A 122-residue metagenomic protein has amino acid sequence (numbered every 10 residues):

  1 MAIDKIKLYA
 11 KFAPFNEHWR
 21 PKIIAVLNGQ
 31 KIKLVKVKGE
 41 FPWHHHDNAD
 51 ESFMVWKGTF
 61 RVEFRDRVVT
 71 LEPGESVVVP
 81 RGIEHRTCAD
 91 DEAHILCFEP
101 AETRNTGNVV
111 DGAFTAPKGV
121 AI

Functional and structural regions predicted by a protein language model:
M1-K33, V110-I122: A short, N-terminal "cap"/entry segment at the start of jelly-roll beta-barrel domains of the cupin/DSBH fold
E17-H18, K31-D47: Conserved short histidine dyad/triad with adjacent acidic residue
N28, W56-K57, E72-P73, D91: A cytosolic small-molecule/anion-sensing beta-strand core signal
K31, E40, T59-R61, V68 (+2 more regions): Structural motif
K36-V37, H46-E63, F98: Short, conserved beta-strand element in jelly-roll/cupin
F64-R65, P73, A89, G107: Short glycine-/acidic-enriched loop or helix-start segments at secondary-structure transitions that form or flank
R65-G82: Short acidic-glycine-tyrosine-enriched beta hairpin
R81-D111: Ligand-binding loop in jelly-roll beta-barrel domains
